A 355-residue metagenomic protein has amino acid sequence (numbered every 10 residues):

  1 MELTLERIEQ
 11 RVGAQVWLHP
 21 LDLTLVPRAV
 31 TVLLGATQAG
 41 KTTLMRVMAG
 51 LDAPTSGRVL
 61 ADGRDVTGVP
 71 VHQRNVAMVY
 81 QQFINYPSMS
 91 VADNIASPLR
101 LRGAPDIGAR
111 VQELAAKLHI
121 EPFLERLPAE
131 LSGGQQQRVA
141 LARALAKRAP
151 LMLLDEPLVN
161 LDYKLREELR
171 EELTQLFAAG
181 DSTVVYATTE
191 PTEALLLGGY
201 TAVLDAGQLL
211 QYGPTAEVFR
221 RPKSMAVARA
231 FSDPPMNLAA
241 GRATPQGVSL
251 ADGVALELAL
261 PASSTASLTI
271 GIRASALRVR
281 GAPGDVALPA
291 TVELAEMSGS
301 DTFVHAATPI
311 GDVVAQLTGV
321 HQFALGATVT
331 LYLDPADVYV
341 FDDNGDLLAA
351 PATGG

Functional and structural regions predicted by a protein language model:
L3, L18-P20: Conserved structural motif at the start of ABC-family nucleotide-binding domains
L34-A36: The feature captures the beta-strand-to-loop junction immediately N-terminal to the Walker
A49: Helix-to-loop junction immediately C-terminal to a conserved catalytic motif
T55-R58, A206: Conserved coupling/switch loops of ABC nucleotide-binding domains, chiefly the family-specific signature
G57-D65: Conserved ABC transporter NBD signature motif
N75, Q81, N85, S90-A226: ABC ATPase nucleotide-binding domains
M236, G247-G355: Non-catalytic connector elements of ABC transporters
